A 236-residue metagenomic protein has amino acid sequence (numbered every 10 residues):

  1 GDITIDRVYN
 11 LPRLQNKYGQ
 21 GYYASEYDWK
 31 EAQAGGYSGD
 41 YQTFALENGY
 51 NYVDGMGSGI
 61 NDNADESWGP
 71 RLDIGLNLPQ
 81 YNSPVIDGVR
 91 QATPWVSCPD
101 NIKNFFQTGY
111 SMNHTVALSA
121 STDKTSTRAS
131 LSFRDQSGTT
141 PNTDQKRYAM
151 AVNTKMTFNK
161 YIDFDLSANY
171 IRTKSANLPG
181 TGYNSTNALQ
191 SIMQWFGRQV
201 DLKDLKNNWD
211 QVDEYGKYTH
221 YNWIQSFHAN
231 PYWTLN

Functional and structural regions predicted by a protein language model:
G1-V96, T108, G138-T143, A149 (+1 more regions): Surface-exposed loop/interface segments of Gram-negative outer-membrane beta-barrel transport/assembly proteins
N104-G109, L118-T122: Outer-membrane beta-barrel initiation region
A117-S119, S130, N153: Outer-membrane beta-barrel architecture
A120-T122, F133, M156: Residue-level signature of outer-membrane beta-barrel architecture
D123-K124, K160: Short coil turns and loop connectors of transmembrane beta-barrels in diderm outer membranes and organellar homologs
A129-L131, L166: Membrane-embedded beta-strand positions of outer-membrane beta-barrel proteins
L131-S137: Transmembrane beta-strand segments that form the barrel wall of outer-membrane beta-barrel proteins
